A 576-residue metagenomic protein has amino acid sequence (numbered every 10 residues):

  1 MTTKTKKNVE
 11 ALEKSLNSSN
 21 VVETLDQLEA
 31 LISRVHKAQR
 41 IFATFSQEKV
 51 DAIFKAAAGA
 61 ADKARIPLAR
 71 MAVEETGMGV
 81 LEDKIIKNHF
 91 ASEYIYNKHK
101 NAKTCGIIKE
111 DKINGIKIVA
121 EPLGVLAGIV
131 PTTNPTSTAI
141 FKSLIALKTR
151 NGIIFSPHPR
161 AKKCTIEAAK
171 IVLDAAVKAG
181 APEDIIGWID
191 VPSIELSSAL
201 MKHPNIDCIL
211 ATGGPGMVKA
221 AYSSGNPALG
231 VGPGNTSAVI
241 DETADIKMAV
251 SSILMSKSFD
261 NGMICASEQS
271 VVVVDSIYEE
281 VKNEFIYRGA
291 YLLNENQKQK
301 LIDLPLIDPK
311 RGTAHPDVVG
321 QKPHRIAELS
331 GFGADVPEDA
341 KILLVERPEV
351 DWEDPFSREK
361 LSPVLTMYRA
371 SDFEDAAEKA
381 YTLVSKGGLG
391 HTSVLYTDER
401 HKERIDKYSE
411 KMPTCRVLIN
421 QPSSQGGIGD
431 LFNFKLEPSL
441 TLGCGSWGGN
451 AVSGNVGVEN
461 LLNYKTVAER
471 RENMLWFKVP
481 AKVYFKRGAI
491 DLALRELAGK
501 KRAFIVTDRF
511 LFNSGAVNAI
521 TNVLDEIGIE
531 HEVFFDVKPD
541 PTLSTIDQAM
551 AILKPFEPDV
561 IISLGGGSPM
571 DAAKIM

Functional and structural regions predicted by a protein language model:
T2-K117, I145, Y287: N-terminal Rossmann-like NAD(P)+-binding subdomain of aldehyde/semialdehyde dehydrogenases
L12-L16, V22-L25, I140, V218-D351: ALDH superfamily catalytic-core signature
A43, E338-N473: Conserved C-terminal structural/oligomerization subdomain of aldehyde/semialdehyde dehydrogenase
C105-M248: Rossmann-like NAD(P) dinucleotide-binding subdomain of oxidoreductase/dehydrogenase enzymes
G124-T132, D207-C208, S393, L553-M576: A short, small-residue-rich loop immediately preceding and capping a beta-strand
Y222-S224, I520, Q548-M550, P569-M576: Short Gly/Thr/Asp-enriched flexible loops that form oxyanion-binding sites at enzyme active sites
M474-V560: ATP/NTP phosphate-donor binding region
